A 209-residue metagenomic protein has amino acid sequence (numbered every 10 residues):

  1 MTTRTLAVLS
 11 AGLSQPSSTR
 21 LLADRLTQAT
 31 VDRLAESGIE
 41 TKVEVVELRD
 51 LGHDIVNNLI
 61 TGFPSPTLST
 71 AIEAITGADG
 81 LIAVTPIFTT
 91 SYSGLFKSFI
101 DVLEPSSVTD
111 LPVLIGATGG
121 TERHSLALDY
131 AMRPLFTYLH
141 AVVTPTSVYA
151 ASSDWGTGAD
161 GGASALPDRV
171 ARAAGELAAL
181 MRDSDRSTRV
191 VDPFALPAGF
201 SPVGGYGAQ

Functional and structural regions predicted by a protein language model:
M1-V84, T90-K97, F194-Q209: N-terminal beta1-alpha1-beta2 submodule of the flavodoxin-like/Rossmannoid cofactor-binding fold
S10, A117, S147-Y149: Short beta-strand segments
Q15-S17, E122-S125, T157: A generic structural signal for short coil/turn motifs at secondary-structure boundaries
L22-L26, L128, A173: Hydrophobic alpha-helical membrane-association signature
T27-T30, L34, L139, A174-M181 (+1 more regions): Structural signal for hydrophobic packing residues in well-ordered secondary-structure cores of soluble enzyme domains
E44-H53, L139-T157: Mobile beta-alpha loop/short-helix "lid" or hinge segments that flank ligand
F63-L139: Helix-loop-strand module that forms the ligand-binding subsite of alpha/beta enzymes
P145-Q209: Glycine-rich phosphate/pyrophosphate-binding loop and the adjoining helix
